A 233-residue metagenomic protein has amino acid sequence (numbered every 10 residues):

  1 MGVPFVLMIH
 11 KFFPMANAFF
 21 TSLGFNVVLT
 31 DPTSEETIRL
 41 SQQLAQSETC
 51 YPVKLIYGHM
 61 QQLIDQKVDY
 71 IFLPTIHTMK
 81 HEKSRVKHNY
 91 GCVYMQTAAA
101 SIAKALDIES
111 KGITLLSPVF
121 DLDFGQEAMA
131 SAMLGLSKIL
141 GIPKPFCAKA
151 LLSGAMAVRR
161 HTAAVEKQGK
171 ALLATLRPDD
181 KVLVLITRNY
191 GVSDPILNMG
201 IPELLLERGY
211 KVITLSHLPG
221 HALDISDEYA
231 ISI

Functional and structural regions predicted by a protein language model:
M1-I233: An N-terminal assembly and electron-transfer interface module characteristic of large anaerobic redox and radical
